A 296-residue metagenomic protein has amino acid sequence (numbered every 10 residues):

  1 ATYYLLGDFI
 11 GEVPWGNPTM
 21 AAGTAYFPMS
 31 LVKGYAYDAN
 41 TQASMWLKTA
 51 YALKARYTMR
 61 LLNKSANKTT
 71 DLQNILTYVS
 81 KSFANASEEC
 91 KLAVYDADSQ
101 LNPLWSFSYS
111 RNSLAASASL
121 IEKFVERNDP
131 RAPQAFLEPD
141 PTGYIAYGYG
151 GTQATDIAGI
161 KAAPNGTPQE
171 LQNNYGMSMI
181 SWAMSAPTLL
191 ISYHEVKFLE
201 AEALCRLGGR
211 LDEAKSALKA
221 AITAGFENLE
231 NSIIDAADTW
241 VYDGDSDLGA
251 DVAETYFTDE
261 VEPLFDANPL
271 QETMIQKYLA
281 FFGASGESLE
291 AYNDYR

Functional and structural regions predicted by a protein language model:
A1-I233, A267-L270, Q276: Structured, solvent-exposed acidic/aromatic patches
A43, R56, L114, A132-F136 (+2 more regions): Long, intrinsically disordered, low-complexity segments
D98-P103, T239-L248, Y295-R296: Short alpha-helical linear motifs
A214-E262: Acidic/aromatic/glycine-rich contiguous surface patches that form carbohydrate-binding/processing clefts and analogous
